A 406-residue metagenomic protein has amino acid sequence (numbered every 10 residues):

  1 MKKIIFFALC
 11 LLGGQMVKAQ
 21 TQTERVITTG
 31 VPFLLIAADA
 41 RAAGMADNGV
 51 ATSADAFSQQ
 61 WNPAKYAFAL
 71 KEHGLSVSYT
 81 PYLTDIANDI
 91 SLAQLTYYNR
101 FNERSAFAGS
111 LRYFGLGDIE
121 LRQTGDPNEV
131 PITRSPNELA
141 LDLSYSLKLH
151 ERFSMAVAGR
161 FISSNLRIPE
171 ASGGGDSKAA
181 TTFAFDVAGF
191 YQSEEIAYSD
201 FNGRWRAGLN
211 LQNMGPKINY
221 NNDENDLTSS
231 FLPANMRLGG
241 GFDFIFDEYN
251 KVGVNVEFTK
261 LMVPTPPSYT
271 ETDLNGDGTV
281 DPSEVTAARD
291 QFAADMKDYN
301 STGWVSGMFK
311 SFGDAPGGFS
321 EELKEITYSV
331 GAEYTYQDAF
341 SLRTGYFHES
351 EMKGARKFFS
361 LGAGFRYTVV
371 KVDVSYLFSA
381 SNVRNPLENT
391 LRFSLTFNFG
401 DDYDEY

Functional and structural regions predicted by a protein language model:
M1-T23: Bacterial Sec-dependent N-terminal signal peptides
Q20-Y406: Subset of outer-membrane beta-barrel
